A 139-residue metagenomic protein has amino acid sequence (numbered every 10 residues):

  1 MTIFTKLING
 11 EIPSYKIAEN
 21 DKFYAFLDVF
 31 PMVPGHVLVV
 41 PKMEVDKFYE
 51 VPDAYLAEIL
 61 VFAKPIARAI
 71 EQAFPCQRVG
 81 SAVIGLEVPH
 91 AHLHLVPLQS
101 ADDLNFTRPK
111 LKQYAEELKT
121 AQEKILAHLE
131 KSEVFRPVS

Functional and structural regions predicted by a protein language model:
M1-S139: HIT superfamily nucleotide-processing domains
